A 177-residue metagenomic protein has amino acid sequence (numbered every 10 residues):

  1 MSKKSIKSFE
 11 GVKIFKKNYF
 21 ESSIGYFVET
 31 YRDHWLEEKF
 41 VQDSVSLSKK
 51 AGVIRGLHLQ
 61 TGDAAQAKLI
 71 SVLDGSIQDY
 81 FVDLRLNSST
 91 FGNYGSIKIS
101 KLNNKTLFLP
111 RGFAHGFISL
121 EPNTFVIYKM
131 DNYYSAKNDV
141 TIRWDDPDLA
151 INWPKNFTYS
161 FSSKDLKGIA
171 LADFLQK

Functional and structural regions predicted by a protein language model:
M1-L102, N123, M130-K177: Non-catalytic, conserved peripheral segments adjacent to functional cores
I99-P122: Conserved metal-binding segment of the jelly-roll/cupin
